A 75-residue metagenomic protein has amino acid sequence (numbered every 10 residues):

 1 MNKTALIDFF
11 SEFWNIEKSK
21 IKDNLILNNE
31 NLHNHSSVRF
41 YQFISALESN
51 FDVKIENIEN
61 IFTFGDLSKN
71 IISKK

Functional and structural regions predicted by a protein language model:
M1-K75: Phosphopantetheine-dependent thiolation modules in NRPS/PKS and related acyl-activating systems
